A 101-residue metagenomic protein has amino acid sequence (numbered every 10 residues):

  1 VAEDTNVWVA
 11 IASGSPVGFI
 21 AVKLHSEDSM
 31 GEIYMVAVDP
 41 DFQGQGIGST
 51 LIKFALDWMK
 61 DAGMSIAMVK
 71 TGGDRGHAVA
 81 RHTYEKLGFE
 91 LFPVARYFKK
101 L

Functional and structural regions predicted by a protein language model:
V1-Y34, D39, I52-K53, W58 (+1 more regions): Acetyl-CoA-dependent GNAT
E27, G72, Y97: Residue-level "edge-of-site" marker
Y34, K70, A95: A cross-family glycoside hydrolase active-site/sugar-binding cleft signature
V36, D41, G72-D74: Short strand-loop junctions, especially beta-strand C-caps/beta-turns that link beta-sheets to coils or alpha-helices
V38, G44-D57, D61, H82-K86: Conserved acetyl-CoA-binding loop-helix of GNAT-fold acetyltransferases
I52, R75-A80, Y97-L101: Short glycine/proline-centered loop/turn elements that form peptide/ligand docking sites
M59-G72: Conserved GNAT acetyl-CoA-binding A-motif
